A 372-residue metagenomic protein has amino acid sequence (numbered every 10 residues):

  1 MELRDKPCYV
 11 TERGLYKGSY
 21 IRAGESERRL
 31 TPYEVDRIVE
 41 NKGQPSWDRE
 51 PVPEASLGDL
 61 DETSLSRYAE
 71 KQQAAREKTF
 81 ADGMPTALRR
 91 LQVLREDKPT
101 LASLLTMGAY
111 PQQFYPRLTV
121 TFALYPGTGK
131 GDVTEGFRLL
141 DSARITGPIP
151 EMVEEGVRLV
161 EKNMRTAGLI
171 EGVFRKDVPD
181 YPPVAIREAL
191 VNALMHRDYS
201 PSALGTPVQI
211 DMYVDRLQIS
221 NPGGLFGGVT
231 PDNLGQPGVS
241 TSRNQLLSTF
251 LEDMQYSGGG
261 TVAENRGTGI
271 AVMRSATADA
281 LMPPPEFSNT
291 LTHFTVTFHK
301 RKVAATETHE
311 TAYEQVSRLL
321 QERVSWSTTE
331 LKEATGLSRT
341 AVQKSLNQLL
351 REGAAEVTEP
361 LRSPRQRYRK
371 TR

Functional and structural regions predicted by a protein language model:
M1-A185, L190-A305, R318-E330, A334-K344 (+2 more regions): Conserved N-terminal catalytic/coupling substructures associated with nucleotide/phosphate chemistry
H309-S317: Short, leucine-enriched amphipathic alpha-helices that occur as contiguous helical runs
